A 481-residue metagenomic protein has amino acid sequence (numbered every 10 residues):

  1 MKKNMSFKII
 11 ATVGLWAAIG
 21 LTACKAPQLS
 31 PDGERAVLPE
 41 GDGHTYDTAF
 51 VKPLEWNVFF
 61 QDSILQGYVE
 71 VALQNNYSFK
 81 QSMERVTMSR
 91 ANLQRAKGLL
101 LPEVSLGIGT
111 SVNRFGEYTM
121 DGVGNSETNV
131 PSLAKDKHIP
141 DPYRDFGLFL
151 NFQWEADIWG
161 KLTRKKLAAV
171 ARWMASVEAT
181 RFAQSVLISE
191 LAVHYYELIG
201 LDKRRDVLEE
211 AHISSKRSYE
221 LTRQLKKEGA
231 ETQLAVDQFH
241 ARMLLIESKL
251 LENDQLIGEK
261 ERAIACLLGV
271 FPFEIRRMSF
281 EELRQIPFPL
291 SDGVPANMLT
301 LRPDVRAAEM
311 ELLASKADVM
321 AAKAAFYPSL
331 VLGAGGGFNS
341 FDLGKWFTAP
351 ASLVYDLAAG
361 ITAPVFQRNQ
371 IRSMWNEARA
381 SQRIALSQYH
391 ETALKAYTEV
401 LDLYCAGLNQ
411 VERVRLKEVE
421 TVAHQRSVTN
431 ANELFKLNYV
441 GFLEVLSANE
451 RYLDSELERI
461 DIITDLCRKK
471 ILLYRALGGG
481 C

Functional and structural regions predicted by a protein language model:
M1-G41, C481: Bacterial Sec-dependent N-terminal signal peptides
K2-M5, K25, R262, P272-E274 (+2 more regions): Acidic, low-complexity, intrinsically disordered peripheral segments
C24-P39, E70-D157, S189, E259-R276 (+4 more regions): A small-residue-enriched
K25, A171, E178-V294, A406 (+3 more regions): Periplasmic alpha-helical coiled-coil/stalk elements that build and connect Gram-negative outer-membrane
T45-V71: Regulatory alphaC helix of protein kinase catalytic domains
K80-Q81, K97-G98, A156-Q184, L234-Q238 (+7 more regions): Sec/SRP-type N-terminal targeting helices
K226-A230, F435-Y439, A476-G479: A short glycine-centered flexible hinge/capping loop motif at secondary-structure junctions
